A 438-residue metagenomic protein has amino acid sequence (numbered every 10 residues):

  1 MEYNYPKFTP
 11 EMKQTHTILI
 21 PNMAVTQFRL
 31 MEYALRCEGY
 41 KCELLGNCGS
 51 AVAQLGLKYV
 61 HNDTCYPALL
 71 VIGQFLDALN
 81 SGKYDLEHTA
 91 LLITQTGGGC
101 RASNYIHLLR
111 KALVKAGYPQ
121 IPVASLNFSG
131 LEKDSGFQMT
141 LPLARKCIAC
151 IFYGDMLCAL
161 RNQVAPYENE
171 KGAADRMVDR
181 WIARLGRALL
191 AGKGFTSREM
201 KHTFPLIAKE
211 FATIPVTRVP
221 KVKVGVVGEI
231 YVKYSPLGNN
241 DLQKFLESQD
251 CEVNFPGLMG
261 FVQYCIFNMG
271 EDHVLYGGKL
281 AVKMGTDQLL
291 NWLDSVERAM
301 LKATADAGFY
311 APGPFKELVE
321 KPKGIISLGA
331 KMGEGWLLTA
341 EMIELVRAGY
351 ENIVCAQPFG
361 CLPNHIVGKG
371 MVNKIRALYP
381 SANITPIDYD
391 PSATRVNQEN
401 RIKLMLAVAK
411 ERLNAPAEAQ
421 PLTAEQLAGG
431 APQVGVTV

Functional and structural regions predicted by a protein language model:
M1-V438: An N-terminal assembly and electron-transfer interface module characteristic of large anaerobic redox and radical
